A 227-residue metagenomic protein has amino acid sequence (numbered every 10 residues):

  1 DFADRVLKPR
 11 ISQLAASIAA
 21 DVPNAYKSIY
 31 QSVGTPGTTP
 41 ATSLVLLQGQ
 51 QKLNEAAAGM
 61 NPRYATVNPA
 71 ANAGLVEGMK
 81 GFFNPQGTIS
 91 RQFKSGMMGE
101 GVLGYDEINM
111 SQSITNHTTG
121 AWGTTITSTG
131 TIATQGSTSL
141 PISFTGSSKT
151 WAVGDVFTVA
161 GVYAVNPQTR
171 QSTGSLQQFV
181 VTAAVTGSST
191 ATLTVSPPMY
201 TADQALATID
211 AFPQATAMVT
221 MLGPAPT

Functional and structural regions predicted by a protein language model:
D1-V45, N54-A71, S95-M110: Long, contiguous amphipathic alpha-helices that act as assembly "spine/axial" helices in icosahedral shell and virion
F2-A3, K80-P85, D210-P213: Short intrinsically disordered coil segments
L14, G161, M199-T201: Beta-strand elements of well-folded, non-transmembrane domains
N72-G74, A202: Short, acidic Gly/Pro/Ser/Thr-rich loop/turn segments
G74-S196: Autoprocessing Asn-cyclization modules and mimics
A183-T227: Glycine- and charge-enriched low-complexity intrinsically disordered segments
